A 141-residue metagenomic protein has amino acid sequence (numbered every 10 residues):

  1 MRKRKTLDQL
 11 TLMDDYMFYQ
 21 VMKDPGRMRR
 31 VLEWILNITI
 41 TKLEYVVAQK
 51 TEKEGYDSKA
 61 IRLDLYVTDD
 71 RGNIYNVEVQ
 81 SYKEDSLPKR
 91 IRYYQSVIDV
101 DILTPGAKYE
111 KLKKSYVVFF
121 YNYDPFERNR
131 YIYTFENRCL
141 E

Functional and structural regions predicted by a protein language model:
M1-E141: Elongated, amphipathic alpha-helical interaction scaffolds
